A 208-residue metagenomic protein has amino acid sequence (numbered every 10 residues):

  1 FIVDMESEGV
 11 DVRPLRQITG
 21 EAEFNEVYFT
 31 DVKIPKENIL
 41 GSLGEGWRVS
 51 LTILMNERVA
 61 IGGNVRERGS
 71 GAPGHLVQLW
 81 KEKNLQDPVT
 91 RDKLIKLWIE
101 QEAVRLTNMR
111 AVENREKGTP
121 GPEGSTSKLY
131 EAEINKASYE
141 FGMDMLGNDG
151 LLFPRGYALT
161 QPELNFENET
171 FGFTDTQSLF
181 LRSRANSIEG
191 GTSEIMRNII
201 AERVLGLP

Functional and structural regions predicted by a protein language model:
F1-Q78, I199-R203, L207-P208: FAD-binding core of flavoproteins
M55-P208: Alpha-helical interface subdomain recognition
